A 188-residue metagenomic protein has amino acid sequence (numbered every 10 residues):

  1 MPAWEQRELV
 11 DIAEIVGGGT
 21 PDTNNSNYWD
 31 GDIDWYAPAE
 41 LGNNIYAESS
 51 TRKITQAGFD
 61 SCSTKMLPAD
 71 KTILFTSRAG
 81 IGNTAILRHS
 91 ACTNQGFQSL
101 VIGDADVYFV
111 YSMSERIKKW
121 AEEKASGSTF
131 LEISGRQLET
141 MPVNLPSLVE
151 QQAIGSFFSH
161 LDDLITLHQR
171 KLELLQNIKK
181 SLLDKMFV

Functional and structural regions predicted by a protein language model:
M1-E5, S147-V188: Amphipathic alpha-helical segments with low aromatic content
M1-G19: Non-catalytic DNA-recognition/assembly elements of restriction-modification systems
A3, D22-T23, S61-C62: Short, solvent-exposed loop/turn positions at domain surfaces that link secondary-structure elements or cap domain
V10-A13, T23-G58: DNA target-recognition patches
A37-A39, E48-E115: A short beta-sheet element
N44-A47, T84, E132-I133: Short acidic/His/Gly/Ser-rich catalytic and metal-binding motifs that mark active-site loops of diverse hydrolases
S77, C92-Q98, S126-V149: A short glycine-rich beta-alpha junction/loop motif
F109-S112, W120-E122, S126: Eukaryotic nuclear low-complexity, Arg/Ser/Gly/Pro-rich intrinsically disordered regions
